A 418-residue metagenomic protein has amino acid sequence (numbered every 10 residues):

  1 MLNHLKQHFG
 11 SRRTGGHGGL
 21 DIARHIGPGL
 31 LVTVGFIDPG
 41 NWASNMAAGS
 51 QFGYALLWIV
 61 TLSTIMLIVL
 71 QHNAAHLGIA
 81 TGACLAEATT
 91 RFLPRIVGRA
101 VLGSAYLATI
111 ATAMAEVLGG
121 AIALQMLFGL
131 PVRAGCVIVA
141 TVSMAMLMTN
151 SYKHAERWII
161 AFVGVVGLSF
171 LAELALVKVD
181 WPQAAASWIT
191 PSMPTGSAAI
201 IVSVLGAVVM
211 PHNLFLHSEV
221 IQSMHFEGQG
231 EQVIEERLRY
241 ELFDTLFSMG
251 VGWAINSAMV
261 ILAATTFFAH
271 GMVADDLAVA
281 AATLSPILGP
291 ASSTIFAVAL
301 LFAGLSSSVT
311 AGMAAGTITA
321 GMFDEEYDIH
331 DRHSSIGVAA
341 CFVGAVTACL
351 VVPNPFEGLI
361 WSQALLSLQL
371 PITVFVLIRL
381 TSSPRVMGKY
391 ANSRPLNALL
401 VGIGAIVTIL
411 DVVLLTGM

Functional and structural regions predicted by a protein language model:
H4-G10, S44-G49, H72-V97, I122 (+3 more regions): Flexible loop linkers connecting adjacent transmembrane helices in multi-pass alpha-helical membrane transporters
V32, I59-R91, V101-A108: Juxtamembrane transmembrane-helix boundary signature
M66-A74, I96-E116, A121-S151, G206-A207 (+1 more regions): Helix-loop-helix module between adjacent transmembrane segments
L67-A80, I221-Q222, G230, G250-V279: Extracellular/periplasmic helix-exit of transmembrane alpha-helices
R95-G98, R133-C136, F247, A291-S293 (+2 more regions): Loop-to-transmembrane helix boundary motifs in multi-pass membrane proteins
L102-G103, L127-M148, V165-S169, D328-T347 (+1 more regions): Transmembrane alpha-helical segments of multi-pass small-molecule transport proteins
W158-A161, D331-I336, P355-L415: C-terminal membrane-solvent junction of multi-pass transporters and transport-like membrane proteins
V163-T190, L205-I221, V376-R385, L410-M418: Hydrophobic alpha-helical segments and their helix-loop junctions in multi-pass secondary transporters
